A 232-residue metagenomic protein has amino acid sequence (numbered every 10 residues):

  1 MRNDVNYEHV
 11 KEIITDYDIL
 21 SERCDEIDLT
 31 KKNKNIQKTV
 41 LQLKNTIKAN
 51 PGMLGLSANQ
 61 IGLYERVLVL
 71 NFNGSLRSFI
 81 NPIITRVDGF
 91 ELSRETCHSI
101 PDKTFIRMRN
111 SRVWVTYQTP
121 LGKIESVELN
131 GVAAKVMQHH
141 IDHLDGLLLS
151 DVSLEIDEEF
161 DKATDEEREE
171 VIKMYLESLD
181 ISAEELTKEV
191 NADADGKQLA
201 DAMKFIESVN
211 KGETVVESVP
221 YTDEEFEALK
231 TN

Functional and structural regions predicted by a protein language model:
M1-N232: Positively charged
